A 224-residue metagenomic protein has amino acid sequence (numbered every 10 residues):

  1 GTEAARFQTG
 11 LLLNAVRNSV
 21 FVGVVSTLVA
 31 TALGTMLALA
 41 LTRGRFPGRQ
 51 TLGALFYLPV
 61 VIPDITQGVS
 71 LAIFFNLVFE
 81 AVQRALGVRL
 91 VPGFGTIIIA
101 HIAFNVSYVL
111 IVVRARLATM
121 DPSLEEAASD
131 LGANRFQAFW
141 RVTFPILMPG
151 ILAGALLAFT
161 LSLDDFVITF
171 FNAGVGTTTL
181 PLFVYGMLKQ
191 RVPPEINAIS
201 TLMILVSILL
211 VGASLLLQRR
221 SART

Functional and structural regions predicted by a protein language model:
G1, L163, T169-A213, L217: Interhelical loop and adjacent transmembrane-helix boundary motif in polytopic membrane transport permeases
A4-A5, T9-L13, R43, G48-R49 (+3 more regions): Membrane-interfacial helix termini and adjacent extracytoplasmic/periplasmic loops of multi-pass transporters
Q8-L41: Transmembrane alpha-helix signature in integral membrane proteins
V16, L41, L58, S123-L131 (+1 more regions): Short hydrophobic faces within alpha-helices
N18, Q67-L86, L156-L161, A173 (+3 more regions): A structural signal for multi-pass alpha-helical bundles of membrane permease subunits that mediate small-molecule
L33-L71, E125: Cytoplasmic-entry segments and transmembrane alpha-helices of multi-pass inner-membrane transporters
L58, T96, I102-A103, V109-R116 (+2 more regions): Transmembrane alpha-helices
R114-S129, R135-V142, N197-T224: C-terminal transmembrane helix and the adjacent membrane-cytosol boundary/short C-terminal tail of inner/organellar
